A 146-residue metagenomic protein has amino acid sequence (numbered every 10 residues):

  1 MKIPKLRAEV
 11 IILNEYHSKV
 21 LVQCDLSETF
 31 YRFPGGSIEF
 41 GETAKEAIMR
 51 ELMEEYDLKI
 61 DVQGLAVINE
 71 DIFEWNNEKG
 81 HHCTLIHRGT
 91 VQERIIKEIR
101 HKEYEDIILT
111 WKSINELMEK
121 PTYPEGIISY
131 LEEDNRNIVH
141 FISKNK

Functional and structural regions predicted by a protein language model:
M1-V20, S37, Q63, R88: Conserved N-terminal beta-strand and adjoining loop/helix that marks the start of the Nudix/MutT-like hydrolase domain
L6-A8, H81-L85, I107: Change "...and in nucleic-acid phosphodiester-cleaving endonucleases..." to "...and in nucleic-acid processing enzymes
I12, I86-T90, T110-S113: Short, well-ordered beta-strand micro-motif
S18-E54: Conserved Nudix-box catalytic region and its N-terminal flanking loop in Nudix hydrolases and closely related
K59-I68: A short coil-to-beta-strand element that immediately follows conserved catalytic motifs
F73-K97: Active-site-adjacent beta-strand/loop module that shapes the phosphate/pyrophosphate-binding cleft
I99-L131: NUDIX/MutT-family hydrolases
E125-K146: Charged phosphate-binding loop/patch that engages nucleotide di/tri-phosphates or the phosphate backbone of nucleic
